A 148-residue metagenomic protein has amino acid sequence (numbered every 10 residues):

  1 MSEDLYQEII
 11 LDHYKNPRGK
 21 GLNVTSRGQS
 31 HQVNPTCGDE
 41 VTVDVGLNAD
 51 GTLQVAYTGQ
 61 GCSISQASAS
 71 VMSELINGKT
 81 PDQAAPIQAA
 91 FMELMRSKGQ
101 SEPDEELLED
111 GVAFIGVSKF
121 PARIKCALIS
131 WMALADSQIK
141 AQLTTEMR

Functional and structural regions predicted by a protein language model:
M1-R148: Domain-level signature for proteins that mediate thiol-based redox and metal-cofactor handling
